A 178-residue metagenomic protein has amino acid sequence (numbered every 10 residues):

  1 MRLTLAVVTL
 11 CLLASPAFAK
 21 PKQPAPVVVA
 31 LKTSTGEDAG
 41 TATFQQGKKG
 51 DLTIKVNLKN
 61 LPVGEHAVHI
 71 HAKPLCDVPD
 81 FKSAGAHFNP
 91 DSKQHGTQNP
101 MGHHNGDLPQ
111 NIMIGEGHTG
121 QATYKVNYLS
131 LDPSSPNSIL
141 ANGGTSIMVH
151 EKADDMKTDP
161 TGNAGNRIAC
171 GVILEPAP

Functional and structural regions predicted by a protein language model:
M1-L5: Positively charged n-region of N-terminal signal peptides that target proteins for export
A6-A14: Bacterial N-terminal signal peptides
F18-E65, I70-P178: N-terminal leader/targeting pre-sequences
